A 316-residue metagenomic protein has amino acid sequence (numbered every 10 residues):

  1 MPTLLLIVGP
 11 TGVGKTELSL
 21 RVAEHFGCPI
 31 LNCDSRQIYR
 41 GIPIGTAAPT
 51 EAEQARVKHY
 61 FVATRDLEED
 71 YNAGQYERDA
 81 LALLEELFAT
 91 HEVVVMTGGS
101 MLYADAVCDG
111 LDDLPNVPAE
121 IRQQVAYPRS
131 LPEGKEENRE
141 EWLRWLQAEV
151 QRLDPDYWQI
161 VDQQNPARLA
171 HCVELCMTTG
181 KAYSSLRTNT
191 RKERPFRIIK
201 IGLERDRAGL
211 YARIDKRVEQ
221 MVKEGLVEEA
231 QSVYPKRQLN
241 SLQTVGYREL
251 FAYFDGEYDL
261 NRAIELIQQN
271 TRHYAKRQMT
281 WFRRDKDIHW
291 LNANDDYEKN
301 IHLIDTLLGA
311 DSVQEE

Functional and structural regions predicted by a protein language model:
M1-E316: Phosphate/pyrophosphate-binding catalytic cores of soluble transferases and nucleic-acid-acting enzymes
